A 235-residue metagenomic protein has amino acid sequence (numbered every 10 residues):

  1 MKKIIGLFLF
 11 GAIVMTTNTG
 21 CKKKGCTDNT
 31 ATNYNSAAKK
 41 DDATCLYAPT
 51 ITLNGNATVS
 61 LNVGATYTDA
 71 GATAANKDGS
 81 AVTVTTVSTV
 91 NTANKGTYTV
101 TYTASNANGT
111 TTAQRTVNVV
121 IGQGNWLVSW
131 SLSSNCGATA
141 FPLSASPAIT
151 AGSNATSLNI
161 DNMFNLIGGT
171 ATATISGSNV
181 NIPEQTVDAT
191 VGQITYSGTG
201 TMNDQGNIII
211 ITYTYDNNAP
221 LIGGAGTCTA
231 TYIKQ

Functional and structural regions predicted by a protein language model:
K2-G55, G109-T116, G122-Q123, T229-Q235: Bacterial Sec-dependent N-terminal signal peptides
P49-D78: Solvent-exposed, low-complexity, repeat-rich "mucin-like" stalks and linkers
K77-V117: Serine/threonine-rich, repeat-prone extracellular segments and beta-strand-based repeat modules of secreted/surface
K95-T99, N125-L127, G206-I208: Extracellular Ig-like/FN3 beta-sandwich strand-entry sites
G122-S144, I160: Tryptophan-anchored aromatic micro-motifs
L143-A145, I210-Q235: Edge beta-strand at a domain terminus
N159-G206: Contiguous, well-ordered beta-strand patches that form the walls/edges of small beta-barrel/beta-sandwich domains
